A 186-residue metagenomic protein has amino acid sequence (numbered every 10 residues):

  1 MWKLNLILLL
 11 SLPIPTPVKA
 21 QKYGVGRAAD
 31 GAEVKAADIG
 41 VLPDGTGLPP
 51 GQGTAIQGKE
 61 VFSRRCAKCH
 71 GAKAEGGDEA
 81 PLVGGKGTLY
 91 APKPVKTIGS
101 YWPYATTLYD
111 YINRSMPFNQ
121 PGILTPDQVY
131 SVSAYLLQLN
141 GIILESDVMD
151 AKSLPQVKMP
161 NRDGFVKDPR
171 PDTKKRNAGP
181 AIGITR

Functional and structural regions predicted by a protein language model:
N5-P13: Bacterial N-terminal signal peptides
T16-A20: Sec/Tat signal peptide C-region and signal peptidase I cleavage site
G24-V61, P117-Q120: Electrostatic cytochrome c docking/interface patches
D38, P50-E79, V83: Sequence/structural segment immediately N-terminal to covalent heme-attachment motifs in c-type and related
L42, S63, A67, G71 (+2 more regions): Sec-exported extracytoplasmic/periplasmic mature domains
K59, E75-D110, A151: Gly/Gly-Pro-rich "capping" loops immediately C-terminal to redox-active cysteine motifs in periplasmic/lumenal
W102-N113, P126, Y130-A134: An amphipathic alpha-helix signature
L124-R186: Flexible coil segments in periplasmic/lumen-exposed cytochrome c-class electron-transfer proteins
